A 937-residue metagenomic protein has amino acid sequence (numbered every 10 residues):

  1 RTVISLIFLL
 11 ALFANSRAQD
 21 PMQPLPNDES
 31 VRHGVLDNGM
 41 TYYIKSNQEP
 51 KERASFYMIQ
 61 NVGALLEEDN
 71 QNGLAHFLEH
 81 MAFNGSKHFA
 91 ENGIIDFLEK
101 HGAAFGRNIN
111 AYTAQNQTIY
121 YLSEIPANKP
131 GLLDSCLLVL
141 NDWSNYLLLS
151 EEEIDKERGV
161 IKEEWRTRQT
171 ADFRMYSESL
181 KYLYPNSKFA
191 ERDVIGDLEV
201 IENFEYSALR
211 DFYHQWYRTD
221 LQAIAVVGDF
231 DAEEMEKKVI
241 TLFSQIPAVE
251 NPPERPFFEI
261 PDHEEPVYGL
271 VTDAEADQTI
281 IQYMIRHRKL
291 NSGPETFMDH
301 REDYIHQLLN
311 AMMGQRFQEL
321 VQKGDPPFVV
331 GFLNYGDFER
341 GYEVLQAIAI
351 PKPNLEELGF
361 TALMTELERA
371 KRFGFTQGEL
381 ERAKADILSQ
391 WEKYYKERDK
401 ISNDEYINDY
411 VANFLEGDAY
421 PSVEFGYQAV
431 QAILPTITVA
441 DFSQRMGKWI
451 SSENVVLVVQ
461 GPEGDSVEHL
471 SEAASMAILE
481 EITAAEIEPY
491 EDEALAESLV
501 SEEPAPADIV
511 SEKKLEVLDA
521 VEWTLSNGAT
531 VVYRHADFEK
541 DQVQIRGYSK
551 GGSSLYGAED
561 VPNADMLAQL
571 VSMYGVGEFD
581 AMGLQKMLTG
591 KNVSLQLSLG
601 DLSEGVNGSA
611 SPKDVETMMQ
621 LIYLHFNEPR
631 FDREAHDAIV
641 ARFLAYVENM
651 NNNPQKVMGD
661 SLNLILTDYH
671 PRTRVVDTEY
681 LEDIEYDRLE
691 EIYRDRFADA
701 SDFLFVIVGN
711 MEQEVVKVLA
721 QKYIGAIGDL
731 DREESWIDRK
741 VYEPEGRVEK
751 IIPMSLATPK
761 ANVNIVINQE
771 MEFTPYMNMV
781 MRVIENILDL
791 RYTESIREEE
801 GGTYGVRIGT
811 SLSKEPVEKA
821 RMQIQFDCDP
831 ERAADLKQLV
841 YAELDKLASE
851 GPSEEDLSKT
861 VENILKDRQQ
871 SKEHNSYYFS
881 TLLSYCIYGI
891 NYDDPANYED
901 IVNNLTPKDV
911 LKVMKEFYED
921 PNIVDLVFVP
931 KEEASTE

Functional and structural regions predicted by a protein language model:
R1-Q19: Bacterial Sec-dependent N-terminal signal peptides
A18-Y43, D231-E295, D299, D303 (+14 more regions): Proteolytic maturation boundary segments
K45, P50-E67, L74-A75, N92-D142 (+16 more regions): M16 family metallopeptidases and their MPP-like homologs
N72-H80, N84, A311, V561-Q569 (+1 more regions): Active-site recognition of the HExxH zinc-binding catalytic motif
F97, Y146-L149, E153-I154, I437-D441 (+4 more regions): Peptidyl-prolyl cis-trans isomerase
E153, R158-A208, F212-L221, A225-I240 (+2 more regions): Hydrophobic, small-residue-rich alpha-helical packing segments that form membrane-like cores
Y217, F697-A698: Flexible, low-complexity linker/tail segments at the boundary of structured domains
